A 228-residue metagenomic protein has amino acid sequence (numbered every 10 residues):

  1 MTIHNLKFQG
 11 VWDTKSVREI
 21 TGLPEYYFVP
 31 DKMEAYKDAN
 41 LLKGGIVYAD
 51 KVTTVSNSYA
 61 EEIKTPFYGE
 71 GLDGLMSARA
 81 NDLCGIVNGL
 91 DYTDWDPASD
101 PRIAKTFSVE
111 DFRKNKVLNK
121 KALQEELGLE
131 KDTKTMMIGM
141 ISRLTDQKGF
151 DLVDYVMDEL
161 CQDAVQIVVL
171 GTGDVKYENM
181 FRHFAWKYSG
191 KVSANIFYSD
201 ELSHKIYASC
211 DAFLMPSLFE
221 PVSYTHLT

Functional and structural regions predicted by a protein language model:
F8, R18-K131: Donor nucleotide-sugar binding/catalytic pocket of nucleotide-sugar-dependent glycosyltransferases
G44-V47, D200-S209: Short acidic alpha-helix that forms the nucleotide-activated donor recognition element in Leloir-type transferases
D50, A208-F219: Acidic donor-binding loop of glycosyltransferase active sites
D132-Q147: Conserved donor-binding/catalytic core segment of Leloir-type glycosyltransferases
T145-D158: A conserved mid-protein helix/loop that constitutes part of the nucleotide-sugar donor-binding site
V168-K205: Nucleotide-activated donor-binding/catalytic signature segment of Leloir-type glycosyltransferases, i.e., the conserved
T225-T228: Conserved small/polar residues in nucleotide/adenosyl-binding loops
